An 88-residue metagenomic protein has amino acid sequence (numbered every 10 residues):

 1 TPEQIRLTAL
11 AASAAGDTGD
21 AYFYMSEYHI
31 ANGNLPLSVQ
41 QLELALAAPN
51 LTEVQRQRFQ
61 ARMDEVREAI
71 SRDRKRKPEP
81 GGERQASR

Functional and structural regions predicted by a protein language model:
T1-G16, F23: Alpha-helical adaptor scaffolds
T1-I5, N32-Q40, P49-F59: Boundary/linker segments of alpha-helical solenoid repeat arrays
T8-A11, M25, A45, M63: Structural register within alpha-helical repeat arrays
S13-A21, L51-V54, M63-R88: Alpha-helical linker/edge segments of TPR/alpha-solenoid repeat scaffolds and analogous pre-/post-domain helices
G19, L35-P36, L44: Extended alpha-helical scaffolding segments
A21-M25, H29, Q41: Alpha-helical solenoid repeat scaffolds, predominantly canonical TPR units
Q41-A45, P78: Low-complexity, flexible helical/coil segments
